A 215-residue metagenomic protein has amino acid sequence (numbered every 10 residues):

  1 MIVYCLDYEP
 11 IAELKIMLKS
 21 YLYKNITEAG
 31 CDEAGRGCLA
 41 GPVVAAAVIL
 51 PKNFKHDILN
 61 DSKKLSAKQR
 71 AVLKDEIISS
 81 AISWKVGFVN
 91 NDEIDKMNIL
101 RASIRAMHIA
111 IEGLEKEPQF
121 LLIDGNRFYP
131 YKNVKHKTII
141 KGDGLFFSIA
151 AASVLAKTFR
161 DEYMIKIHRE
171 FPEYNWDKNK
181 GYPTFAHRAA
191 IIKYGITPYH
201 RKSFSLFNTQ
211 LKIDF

Functional and structural regions predicted by a protein language model:
M1-I16: N-terminal amphipathic/basic-hydrophobic helices that include classical n-h-c signal peptides and signal-anchor
A12-F215: RNase H-like, Mg2+-dependent phosphodiesterase core, and more generally RNA phosphate-backbone-engaging helix-loop
